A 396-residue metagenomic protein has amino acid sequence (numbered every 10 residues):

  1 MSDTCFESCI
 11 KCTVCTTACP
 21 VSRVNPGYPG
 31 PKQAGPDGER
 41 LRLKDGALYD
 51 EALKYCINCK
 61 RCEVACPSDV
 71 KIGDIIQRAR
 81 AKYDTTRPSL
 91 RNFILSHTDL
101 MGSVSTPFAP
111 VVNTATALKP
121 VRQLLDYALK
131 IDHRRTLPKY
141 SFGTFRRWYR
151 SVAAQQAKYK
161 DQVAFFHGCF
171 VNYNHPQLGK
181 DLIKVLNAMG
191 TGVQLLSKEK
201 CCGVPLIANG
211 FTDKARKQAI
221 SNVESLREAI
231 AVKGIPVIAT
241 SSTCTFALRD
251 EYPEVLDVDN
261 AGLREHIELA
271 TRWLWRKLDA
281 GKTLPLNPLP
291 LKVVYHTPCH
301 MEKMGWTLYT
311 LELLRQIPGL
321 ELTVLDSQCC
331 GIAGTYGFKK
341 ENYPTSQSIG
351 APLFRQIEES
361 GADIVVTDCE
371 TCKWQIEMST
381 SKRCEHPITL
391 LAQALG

Functional and structural regions predicted by a protein language model:
M1, G27-A47, G305-L313, Q347: Short, charged low-complexity linear segments at domain edges
D3, S8-I10, V14-E39, Y55-K82 (+3 more regions): Iron-sulfur cluster-binding cysteine motifs and their immediate structural context in ferredoxin-like electron-transfer
D3-I10, K44-A47, G210, K214: A short N-terminal beta->alpha junction/helix N-cap motif
L43-A47, R61, F93-H97: A ubiquitous short alpha-helical element
D50-L53: A cross-family structural signal marking well-folded subdomains
I72-G396: Iron-sulfur cluster-binding electron-transfer modules in prokaryotic oxidoreductases
